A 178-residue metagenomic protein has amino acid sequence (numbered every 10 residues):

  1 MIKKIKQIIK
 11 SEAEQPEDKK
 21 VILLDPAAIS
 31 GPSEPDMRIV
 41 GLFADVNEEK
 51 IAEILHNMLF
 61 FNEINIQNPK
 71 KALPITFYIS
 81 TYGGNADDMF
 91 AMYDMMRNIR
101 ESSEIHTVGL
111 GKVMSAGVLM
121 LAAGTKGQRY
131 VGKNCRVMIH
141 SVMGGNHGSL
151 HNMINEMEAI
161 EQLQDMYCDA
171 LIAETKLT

Functional and structural regions predicted by a protein language model:
M1-T178: Terminal-region recognition feature
